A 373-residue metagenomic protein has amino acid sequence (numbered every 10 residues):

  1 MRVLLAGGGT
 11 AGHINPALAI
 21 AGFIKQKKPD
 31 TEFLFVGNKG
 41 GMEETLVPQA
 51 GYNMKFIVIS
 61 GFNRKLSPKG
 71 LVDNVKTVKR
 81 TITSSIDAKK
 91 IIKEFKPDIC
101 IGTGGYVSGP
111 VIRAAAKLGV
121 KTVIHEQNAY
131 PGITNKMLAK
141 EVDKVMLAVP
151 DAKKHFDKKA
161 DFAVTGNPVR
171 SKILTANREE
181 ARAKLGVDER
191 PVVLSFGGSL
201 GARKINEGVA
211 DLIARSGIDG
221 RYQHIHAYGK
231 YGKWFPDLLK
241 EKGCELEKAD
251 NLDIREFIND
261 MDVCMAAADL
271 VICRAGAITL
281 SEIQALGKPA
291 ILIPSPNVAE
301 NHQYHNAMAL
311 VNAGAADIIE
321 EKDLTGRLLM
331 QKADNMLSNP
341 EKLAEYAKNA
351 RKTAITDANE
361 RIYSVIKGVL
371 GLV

Functional and structural regions predicted by a protein language model:
V3-T10, K27-V78, T83, K230 (+1 more regions): Conserved nucleotide-sugar phosphate-binding/catalytic loop shared by glycosyltransferases and other
L34, M42, N53, A116-E179: Active-site-proximal region of nucleotide-activated glycan assembly enzymes, centered on histidine/acidic-rich loops
L46, R178-A183, V187-V271, Y304-M308 (+2 more regions): Donor-nucleotide binding loops and adjacent catalytic segments primarily of GT-B fold Leloir glycosyltransferases
D87-C100, V107-V123, K136, K140: Glycosyltransferases and closely related glycan-assembly transferases that use nucleotide-activated donors
P97-I99, D262-S281, K288: Acidic donor-binding loop of glycosyltransferase active sites
L118, A266-A268, E282-P294, A313: Conserved donor-binding/catalytic loop of nucleotide-activated donor transferases
K342-T356: A short, well-ordered alpha-helix in the C-terminal region of glycosyltransferases
T356-V373: C-terminal alpha-helical cap of glycosyltransferases
